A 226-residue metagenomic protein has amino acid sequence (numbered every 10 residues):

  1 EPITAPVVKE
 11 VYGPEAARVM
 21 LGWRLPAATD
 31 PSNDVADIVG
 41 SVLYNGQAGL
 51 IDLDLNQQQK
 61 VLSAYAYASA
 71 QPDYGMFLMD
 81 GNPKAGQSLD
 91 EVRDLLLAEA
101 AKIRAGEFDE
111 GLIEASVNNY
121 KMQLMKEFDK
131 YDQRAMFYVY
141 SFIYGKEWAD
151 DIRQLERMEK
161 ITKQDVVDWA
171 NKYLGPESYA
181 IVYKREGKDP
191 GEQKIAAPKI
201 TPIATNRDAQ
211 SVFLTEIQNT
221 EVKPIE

Functional and structural regions predicted by a protein language model:
E1-Y12, A17-R18, L53, D150-E226: Proteolytic maturation boundary segments
A16-A27, D52-E159, A180-K184: M16 family metallopeptidases and their MPP-like homologs
L21, P31-L43, I51: Active/ligand-binding-proximal structured segments within catalytic/core domains that scaffold catalytic residues
T29-S32, G191-E192: Short helix/loop capping segments that flank catalytic or ligand/cofactor-binding pockets
A36-G46, L95-I103: Bilobed periplasmic-binding protein/Venus flytrap-like ligand-binding cleft at the lobe interface of extracytoplasmic
G40-Y44, L53-N56, Y140, N171: Generic alpha-helical structural context detector
